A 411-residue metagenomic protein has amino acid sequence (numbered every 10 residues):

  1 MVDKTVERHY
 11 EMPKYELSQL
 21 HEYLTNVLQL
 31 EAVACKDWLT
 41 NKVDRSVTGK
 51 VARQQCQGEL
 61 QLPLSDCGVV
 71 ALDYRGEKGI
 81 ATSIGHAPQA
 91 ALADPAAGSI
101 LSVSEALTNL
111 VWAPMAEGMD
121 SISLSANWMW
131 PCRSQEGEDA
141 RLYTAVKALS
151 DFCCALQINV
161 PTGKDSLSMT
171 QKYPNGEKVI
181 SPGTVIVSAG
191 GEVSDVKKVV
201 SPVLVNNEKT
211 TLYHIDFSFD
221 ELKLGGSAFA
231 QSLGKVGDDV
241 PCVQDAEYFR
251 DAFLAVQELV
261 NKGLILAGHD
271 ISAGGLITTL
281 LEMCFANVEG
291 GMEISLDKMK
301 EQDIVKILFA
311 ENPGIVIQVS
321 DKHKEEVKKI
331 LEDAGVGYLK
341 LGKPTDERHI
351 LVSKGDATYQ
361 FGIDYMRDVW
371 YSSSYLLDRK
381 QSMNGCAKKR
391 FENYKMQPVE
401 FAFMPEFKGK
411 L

Functional and structural regions predicted by a protein language model:
M1-L411: Glycine/proline-enriched, intrinsically flexible loops and inter-domain linkers
